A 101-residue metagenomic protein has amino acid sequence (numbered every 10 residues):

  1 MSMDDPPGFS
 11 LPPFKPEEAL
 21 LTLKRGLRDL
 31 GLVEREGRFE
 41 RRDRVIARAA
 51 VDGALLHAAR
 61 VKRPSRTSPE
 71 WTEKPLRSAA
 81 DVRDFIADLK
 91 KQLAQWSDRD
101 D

Functional and structural regions predicted by a protein language model:
M1-D101: Charge-dense, helix-prone N-terminal extensions
